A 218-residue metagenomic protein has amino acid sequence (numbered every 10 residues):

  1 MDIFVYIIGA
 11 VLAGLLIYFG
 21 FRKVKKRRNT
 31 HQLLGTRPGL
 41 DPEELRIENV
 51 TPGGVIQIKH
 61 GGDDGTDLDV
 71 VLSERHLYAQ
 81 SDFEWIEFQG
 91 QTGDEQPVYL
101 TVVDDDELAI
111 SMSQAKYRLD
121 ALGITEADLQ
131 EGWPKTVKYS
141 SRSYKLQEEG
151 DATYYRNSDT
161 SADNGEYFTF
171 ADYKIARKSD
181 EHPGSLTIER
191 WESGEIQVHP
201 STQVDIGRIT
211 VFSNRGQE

Functional and structural regions predicted by a protein language model:
M1-D69, S73-E87, Q91-E218: Mixed-charge, low-complexity intrinsically disordered regions
